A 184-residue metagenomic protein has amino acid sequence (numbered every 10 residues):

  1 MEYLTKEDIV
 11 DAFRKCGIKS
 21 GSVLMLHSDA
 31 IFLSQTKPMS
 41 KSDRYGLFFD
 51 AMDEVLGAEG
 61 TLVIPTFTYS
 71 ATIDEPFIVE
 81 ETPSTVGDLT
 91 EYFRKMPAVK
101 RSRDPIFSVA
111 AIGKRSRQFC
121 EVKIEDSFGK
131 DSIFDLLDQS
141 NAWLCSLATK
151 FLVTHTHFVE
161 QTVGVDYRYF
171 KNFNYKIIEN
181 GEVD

Functional and structural regions predicted by a protein language model:
M1-D184: N-terminal and secondary-structure boundary signal
